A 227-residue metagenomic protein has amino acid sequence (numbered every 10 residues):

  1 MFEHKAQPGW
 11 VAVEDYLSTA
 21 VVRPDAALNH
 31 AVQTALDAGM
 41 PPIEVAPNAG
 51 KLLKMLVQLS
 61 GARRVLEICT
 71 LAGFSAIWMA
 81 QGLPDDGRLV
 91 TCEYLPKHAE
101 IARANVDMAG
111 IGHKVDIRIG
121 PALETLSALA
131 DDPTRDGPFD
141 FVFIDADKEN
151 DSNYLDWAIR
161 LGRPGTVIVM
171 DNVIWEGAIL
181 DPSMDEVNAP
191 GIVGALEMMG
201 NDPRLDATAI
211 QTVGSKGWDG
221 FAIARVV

Functional and structural regions predicted by a protein language model:
M1-L28, A38: N-terminal auxiliary segments of SAM/dcSAM-dependent transferases
I43, P47-V227: S-adenosylmethionine/decaboxylated-SAM
